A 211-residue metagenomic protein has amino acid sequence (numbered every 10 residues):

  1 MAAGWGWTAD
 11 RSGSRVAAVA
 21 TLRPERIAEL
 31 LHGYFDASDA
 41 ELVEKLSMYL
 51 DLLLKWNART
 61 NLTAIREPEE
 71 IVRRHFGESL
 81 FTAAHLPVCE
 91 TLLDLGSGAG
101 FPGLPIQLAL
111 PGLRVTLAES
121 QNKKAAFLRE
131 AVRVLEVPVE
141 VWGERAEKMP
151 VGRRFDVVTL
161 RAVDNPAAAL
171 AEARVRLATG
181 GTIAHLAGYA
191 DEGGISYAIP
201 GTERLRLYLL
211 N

Functional and structural regions predicted by a protein language model:
G4-C89, L93, K123-V137: Class I SAM-dependent transferase core
E67-E70, F76-G77, A109, V151 (+1 more regions): Short capping/connector residues at structural and topological boundaries
S79, F101-L104: Acidic, metal-associated active-site segment
H85-L86, Q107-A109: Short, charge-rich binding segments
L95-S97: Conserved beta-strand/loop positions that form the S-adenosyl-L-methionine
G103, L110-N211: S-adenosylmethionine
